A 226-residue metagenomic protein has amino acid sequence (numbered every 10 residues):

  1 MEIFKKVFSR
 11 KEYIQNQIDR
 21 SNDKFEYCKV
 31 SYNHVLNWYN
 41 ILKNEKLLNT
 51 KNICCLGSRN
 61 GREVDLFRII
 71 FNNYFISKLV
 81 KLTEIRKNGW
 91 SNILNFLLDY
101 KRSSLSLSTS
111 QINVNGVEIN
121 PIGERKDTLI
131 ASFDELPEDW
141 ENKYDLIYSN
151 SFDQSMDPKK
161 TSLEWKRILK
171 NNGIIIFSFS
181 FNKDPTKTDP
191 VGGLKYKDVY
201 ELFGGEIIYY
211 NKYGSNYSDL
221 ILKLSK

Functional and structural regions predicted by a protein language model:
M1-L48: Class I SAM-dependent methyltransferase Rossmann-like catalytic core, especially the SAM/SAH-binding loop
N52-L136: Class I SAM-dependent methyltransferase SAM/SAH-binding core
D134-I147: A short acidic, Gly/Pro-enriched loop at the edge of an enzyme's catalytic core that lines a small-molecule cofactor
Y148-F152: Residues lining the SAM
Q154-W165: A short, conserved alpha-helix within the catalytic core of class I
N172-F181: Conserved beta-strand signature within the Rossmann-like core of class I S-adenosyl-L-methionine
N182, T186-Y213: Conserved Class I S-adenosyl-L-methionine
I208-K226: Core SAM-dependent methyltransferase catalytic element
